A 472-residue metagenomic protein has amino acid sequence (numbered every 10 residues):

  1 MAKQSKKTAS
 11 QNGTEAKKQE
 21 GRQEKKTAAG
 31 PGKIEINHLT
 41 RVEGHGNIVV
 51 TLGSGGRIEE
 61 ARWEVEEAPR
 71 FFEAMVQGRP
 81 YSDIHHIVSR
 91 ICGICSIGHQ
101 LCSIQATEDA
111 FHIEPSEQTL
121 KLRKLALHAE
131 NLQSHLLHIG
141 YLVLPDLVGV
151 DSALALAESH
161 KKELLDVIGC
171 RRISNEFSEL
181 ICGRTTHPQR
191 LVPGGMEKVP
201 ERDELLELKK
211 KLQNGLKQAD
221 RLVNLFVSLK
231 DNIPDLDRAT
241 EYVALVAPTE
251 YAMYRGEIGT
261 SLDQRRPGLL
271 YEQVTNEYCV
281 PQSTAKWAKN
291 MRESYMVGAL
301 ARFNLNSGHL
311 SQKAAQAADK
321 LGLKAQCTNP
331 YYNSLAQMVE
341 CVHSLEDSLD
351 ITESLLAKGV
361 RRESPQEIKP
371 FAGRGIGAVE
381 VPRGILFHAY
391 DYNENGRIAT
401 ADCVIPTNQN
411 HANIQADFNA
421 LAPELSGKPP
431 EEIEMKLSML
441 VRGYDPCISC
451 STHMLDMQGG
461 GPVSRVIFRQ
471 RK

Functional and structural regions predicted by a protein language model:
A2-R383, I405-K472: Active-site bordering "gate/hinge" segments that shape substrate access to catalytic or cofactor-binding pockets
R383, H388-Y390, T400: A translation/RNA-centric and nucleic-acid-associated enzymatic feature enriched in Class II aminoacyl-tRNA synthetases
G396: Active-site catalytic microenvironments in core metabolic enzymes, especially phosphate/sugar-handling
